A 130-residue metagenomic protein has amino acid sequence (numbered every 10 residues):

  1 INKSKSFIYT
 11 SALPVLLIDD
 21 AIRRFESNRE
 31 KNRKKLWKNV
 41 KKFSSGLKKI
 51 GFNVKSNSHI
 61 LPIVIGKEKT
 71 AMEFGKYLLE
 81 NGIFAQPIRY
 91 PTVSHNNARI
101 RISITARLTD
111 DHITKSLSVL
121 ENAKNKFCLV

Functional and structural regions predicted by a protein language model:
I1-N57: Active-site C-terminal subdomain of aminotransferase-like
S11, Q86, S103: Non-cysteine beta-strand/loop elements that form the S-adenosyl-L-methionine
P14, Y90-P91: Short, ordered loop/turn segments at secondary-structure junctions
V15, E68, D110-D111: Alpha-helix N-capping/helix-start residues
I22, W37, K41, M72 (+1 more regions): Generic alpha-helical structural signal
R33-G82, T92, N96-N97, I104-A106: Conserved PLP-binding catalytic core of the aspartate aminotransferase-like
N57, P87-R89, V130: Residue-level detector of family-conserved "landmark" positions at structurally sensitive sites
E80-I83, T92-V130: PLP-dependent enzyme catalytic core of the Aspartate aminotransferase-like
